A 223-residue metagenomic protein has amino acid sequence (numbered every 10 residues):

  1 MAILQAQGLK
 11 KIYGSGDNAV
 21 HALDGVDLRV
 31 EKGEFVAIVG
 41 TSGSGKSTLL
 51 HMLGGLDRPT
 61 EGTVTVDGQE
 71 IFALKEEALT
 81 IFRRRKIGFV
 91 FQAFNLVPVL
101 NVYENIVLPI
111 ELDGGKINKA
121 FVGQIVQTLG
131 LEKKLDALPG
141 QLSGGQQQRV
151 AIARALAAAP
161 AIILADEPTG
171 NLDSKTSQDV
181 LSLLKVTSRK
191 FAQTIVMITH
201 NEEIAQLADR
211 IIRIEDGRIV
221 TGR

Functional and structural regions predicted by a protein language model:
A2-I214: ABC family nucleotide-binding domain
I211-R223: H-loop (His-switch) and adjacent beta-strand-loop-beta switch element of ABC-type ATPase nucleotide-binding domains
